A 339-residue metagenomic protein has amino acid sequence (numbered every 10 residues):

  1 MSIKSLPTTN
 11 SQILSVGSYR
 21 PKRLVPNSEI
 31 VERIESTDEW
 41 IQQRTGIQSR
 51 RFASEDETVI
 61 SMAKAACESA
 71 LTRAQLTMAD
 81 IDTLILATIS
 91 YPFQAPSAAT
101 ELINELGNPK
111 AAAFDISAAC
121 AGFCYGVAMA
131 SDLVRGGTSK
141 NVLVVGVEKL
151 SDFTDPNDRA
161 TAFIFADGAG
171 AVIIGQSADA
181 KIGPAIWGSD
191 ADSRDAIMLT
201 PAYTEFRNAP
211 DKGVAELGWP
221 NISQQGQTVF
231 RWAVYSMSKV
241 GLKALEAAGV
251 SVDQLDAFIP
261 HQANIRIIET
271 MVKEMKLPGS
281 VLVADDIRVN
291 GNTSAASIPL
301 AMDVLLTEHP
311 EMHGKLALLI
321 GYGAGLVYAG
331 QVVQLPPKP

Functional and structural regions predicted by a protein language model:
S2-E55, D158-R231, Y235, K239 (+2 more regions): Condensing-enzyme catalytic core mediating Claisen C-C bond formation in acyl metabolism
I13-S15, I41, A70, I81-L84 (+7 more regions): Buried hydrophobic positions in well-ordered alpha/beta secondary-structure cores of metabolic enzymes
G17, A87, S117, V142-E148 (+2 more regions): Short beta-strand segments
I34-Q43, F93-G107, L143-L150, N208-A215 (+1 more regions): Acidic-glycine-rich active-site phosphate/pyrophosphate-binding loop
I47-S49, I81-I85, N104-S117, S151-N157 (+1 more regions): Glycine/charged-rich beta-loop-alpha catalytic/anionic-binding loops adjacent to active sites
I60, K64-C67, L71, S90-Y91 (+5 more regions): Claisen-condensing/thiolase-fold acyl-transfer catalytic domains that form or cleave C-C bonds in fatty acid
A79-A87, V252-H261: Short glycine-rich phosphate-binding loop at a beta-alpha junction
R135-A169: Flexible, glycine-rich active-site loops centered on histidine and acidic residues that chelate a metal or position
